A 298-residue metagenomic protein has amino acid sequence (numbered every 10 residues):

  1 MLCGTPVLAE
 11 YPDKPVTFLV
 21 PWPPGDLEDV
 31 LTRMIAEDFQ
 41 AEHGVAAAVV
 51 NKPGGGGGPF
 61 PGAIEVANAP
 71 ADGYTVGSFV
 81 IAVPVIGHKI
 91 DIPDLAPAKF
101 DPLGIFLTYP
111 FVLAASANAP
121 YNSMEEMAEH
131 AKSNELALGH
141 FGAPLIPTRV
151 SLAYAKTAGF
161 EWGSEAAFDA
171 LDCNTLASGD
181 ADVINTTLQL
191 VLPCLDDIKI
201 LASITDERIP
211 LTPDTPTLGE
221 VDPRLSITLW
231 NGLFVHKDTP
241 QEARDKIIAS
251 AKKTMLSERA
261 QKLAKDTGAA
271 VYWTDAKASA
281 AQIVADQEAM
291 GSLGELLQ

Functional and structural regions predicted by a protein language model:
M1-L8: C-terminal segment of classical bacterial N-terminal signal peptides
L8-A98, N134-E135, A143-P147, A155-N185 (+3 more regions): N-terminal (or domain-start) structured segment
D13-V16, T157-F160, Q241-Q298: An extracytoplasmic/periplasmic, membrane-proximal ligand-sensing/linker region
L19, L103-G104, L113, A166 (+2 more regions): Hydrophobic/aromatic beta-strand patches that form the interior of the parallel beta-sheet core in alpha/beta enzyme
P23-G25, I81, S116-Y121, H140-L145 (+4 more regions): Short coil/turn segments
A41, E65-Y74, G87-L171, T228-L263: Hinge/capping helix and adjacent helix->loop/strand transition within the periplasmic-binding protein
T108, T186-L256, A285-E288: C-terminal lobe and pocket-closing loops of periplasmic/extracytoplasmic Venus-flytrap solute-binding proteins
